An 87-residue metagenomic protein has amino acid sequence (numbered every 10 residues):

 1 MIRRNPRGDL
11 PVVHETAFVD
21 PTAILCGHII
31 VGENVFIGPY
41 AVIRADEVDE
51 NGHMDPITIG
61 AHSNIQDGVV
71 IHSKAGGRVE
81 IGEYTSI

Functional and structural regions predicted by a protein language model:
M1-I2, V42: Intrinsically disordered, low-complexity sequence elements enriched in Ser/Thr/Gly/Pro
R3-L10: A detector for short, charged/polar N-terminal pre-domain segments
P11, T16-V19, A23, I29 (+7 more regions): A structural motif detector for beta-strand N-caps
C26, D46-H53, K74-G76: Right-handed parallel beta-helix/beta-solenoid
